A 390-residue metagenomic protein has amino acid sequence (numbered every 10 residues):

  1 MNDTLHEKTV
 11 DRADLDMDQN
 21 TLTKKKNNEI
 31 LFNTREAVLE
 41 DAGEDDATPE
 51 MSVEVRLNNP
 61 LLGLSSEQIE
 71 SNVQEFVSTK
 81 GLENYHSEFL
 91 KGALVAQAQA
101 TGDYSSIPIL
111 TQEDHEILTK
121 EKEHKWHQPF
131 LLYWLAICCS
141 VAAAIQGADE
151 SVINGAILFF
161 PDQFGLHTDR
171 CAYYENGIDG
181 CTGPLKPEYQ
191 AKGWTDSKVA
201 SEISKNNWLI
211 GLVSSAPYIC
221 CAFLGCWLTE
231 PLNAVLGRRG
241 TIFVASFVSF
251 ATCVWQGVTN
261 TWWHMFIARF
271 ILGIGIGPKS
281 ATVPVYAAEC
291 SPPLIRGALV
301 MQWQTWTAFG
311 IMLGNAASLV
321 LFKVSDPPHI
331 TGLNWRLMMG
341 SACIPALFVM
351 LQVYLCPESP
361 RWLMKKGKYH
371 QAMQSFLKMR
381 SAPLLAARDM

Functional and structural regions predicted by a protein language model:
N2-L377: Transmembrane-helix signature of 12-pass secondary carriers
R380-P383: Short helix/loop segments within enzyme catalytic domains that coordinate or immediately flank catalytic cofactors
A386-M390: Short, intrinsically disordered, charge-balanced linker/junction segments flanking boundaries in proteins
